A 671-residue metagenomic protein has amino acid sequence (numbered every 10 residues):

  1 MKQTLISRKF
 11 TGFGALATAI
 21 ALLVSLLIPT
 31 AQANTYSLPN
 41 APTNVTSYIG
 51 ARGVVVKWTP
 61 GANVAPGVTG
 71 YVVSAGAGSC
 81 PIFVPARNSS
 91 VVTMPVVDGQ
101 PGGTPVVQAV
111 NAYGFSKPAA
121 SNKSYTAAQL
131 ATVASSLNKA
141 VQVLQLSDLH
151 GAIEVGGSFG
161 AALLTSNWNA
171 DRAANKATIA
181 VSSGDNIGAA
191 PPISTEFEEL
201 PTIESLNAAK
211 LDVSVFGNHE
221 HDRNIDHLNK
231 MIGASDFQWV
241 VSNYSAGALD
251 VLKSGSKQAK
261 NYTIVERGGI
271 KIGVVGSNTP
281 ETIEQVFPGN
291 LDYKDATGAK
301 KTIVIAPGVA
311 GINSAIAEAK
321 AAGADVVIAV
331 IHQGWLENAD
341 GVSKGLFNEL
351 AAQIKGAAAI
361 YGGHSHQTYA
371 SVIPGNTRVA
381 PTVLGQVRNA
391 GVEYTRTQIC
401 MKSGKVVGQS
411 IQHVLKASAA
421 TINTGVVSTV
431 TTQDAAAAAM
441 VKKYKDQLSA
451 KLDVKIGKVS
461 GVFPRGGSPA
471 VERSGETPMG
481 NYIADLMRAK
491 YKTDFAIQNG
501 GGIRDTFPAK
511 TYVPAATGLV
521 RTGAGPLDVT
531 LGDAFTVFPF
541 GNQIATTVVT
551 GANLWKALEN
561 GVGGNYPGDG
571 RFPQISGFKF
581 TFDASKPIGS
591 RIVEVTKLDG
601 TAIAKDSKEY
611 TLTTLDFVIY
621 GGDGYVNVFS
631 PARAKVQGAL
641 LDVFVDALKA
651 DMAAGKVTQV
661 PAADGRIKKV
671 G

Functional and structural regions predicted by a protein language model:
K2-Q32: Secretory targeting and sorting signals
A31-T35, V143: Boundary at the C-terminal end of the N-terminal hydrophobic targeting segment
N34-G67, Y113-A131: Pro/Thr/Ser/Gly-rich low-complexity, intrinsically disordered linker/stalk tracts
P42, W58, V73, V106-A109: An aromatic-rich alpha-helical recognition segment common to small helix-rich domains
G70-P101: Recognizes extended acidic, P/S/T-rich segments that occur within or adjacent to Ig-like beta-sandwich modules
T93-K117: Beta-strand-rich modules
L130-T421, S474, M479-L486, G564-N565 (+1 more regions): Acidic, metal/ion-coordinating pockets
V133, L137-Q142, G151-E154, A173 (+4 more regions): Catalytic centers of hydrolytic enzymes
